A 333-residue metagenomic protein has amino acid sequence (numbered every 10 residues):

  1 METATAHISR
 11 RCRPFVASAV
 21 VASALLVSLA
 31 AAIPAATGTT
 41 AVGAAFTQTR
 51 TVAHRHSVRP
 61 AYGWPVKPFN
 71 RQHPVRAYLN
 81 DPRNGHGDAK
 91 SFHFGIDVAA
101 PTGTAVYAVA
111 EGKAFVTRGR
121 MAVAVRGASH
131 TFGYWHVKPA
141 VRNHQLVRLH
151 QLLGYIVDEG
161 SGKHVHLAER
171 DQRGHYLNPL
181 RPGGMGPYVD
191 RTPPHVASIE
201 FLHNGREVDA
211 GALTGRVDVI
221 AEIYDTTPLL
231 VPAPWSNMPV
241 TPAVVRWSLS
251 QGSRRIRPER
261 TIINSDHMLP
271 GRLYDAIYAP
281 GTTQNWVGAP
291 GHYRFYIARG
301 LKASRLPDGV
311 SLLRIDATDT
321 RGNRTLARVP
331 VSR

Functional and structural regions predicted by a protein language model:
M1-C12: N-terminal secretory signal peptides that target proteins for export/translocation
S18-P34: Bacterial N-terminal signal peptides
A35, G43-V123, A128, R148-L149 (+3 more regions): Surface-exposed, glycine-biased beta-strand/turn segments
A99-A100, K138-V141: Short alpha-helix capping/helix-loop boundary micro-motifs
H130-K138: A short macromolecule-binding patch
V141-R148: Short nucleic-acid-contacting surface segments enriched for D/E, G, S/T with interspersed K/R
L152: Glycine-rich acetyl-CoA-binding "A-motif" of GNAT/NAT acetyltransferases
V189, H195, N204-R333: Long, low-complexity serine/threonine/glycine- and acidic-rich segments characteristic of extracellular
